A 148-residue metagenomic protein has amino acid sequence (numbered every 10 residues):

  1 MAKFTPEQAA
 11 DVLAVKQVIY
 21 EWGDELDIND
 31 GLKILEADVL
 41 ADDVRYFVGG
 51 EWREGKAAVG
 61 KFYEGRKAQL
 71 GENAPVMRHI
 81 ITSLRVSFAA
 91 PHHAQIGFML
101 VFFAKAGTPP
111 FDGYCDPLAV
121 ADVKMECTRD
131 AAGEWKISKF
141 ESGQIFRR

Functional and structural regions predicted by a protein language model:
M1-K33, A37: Short, low-complexity N-terminal intrinsically disordered segments enriched in polar/charged residues
K3, Q69-R148: A beta-strand edge to alpha-helix "cap/lid" segment located at domain peripheries
T5, A9, R53, Y114: Charge-dense, low-complexity intrinsically disordered segments
L13-V15, R45, T128-D130: Intrinsically disordered, low-complexity regions enriched in Ser/Pro/Gly/Gln/His and often acidic
L32-K33, A37-L100: A solvent-exposed, acidic/Ser-Thr-rich amphipathic alpha-helical stretch
